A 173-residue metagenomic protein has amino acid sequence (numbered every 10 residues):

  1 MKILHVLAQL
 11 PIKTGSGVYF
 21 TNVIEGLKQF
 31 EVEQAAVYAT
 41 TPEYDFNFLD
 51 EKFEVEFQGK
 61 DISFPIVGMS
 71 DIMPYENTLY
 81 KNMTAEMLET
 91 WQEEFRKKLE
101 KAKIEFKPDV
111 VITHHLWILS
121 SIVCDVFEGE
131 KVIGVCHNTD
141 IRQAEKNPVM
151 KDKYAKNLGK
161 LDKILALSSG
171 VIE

Functional and structural regions predicted by a protein language model:
M1-E56: N-terminal subdomain of nucleotide-sugar transferases
S16, A39, H114-H115, A166-S168: Replace "coordinates the UDP/GDP/TDP-sugar" with "coordinates nucleotide-activated sugar donors
A36-A102: A conserved catalytic-core segment of Leloir-type glycosyltransferases
T40-T41, H115-L119, K146: Short beta->alpha connector loops
A102-I104, K156-N157: Structural alpha-helical scaffold elements that stabilize or flank donor/cofactor-binding regions in carbohydrate
V110-T113, V123-Q143, K163-L165: Active-site proximal beta-strand in glycosyltransferases
I118-I122, I172: Short, well-ordered alpha-helical microsegments
D162-E173: A short, active-site helix/loop in glycosyltransferases that binds the activated sugar's phosphate group
